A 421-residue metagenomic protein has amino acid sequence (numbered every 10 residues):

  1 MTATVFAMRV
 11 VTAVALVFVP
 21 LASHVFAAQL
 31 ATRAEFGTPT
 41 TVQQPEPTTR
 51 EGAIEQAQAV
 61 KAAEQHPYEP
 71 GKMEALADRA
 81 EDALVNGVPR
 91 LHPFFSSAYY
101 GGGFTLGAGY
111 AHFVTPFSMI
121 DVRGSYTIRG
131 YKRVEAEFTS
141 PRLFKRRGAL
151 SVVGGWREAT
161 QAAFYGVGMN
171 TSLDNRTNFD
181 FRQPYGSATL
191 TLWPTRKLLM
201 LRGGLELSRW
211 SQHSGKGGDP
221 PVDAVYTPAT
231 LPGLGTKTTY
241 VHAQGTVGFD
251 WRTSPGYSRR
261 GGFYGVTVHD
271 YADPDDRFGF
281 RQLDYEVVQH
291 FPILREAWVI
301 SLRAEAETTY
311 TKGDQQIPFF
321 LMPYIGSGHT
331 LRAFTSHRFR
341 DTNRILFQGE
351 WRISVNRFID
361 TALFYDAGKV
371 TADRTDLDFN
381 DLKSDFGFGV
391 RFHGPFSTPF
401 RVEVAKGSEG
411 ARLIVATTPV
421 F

Functional and structural regions predicted by a protein language model:
A28-S151, R202, A229-R259, N343-I345 (+4 more regions): Outer-membrane beta-barrel initiation region
H92-P93, P221-N356, T361-F364, T371: C-terminal outer-membrane beta-barrel translocator/porin domains of Gram-negative envelope proteins and their
P93-S97, V122-Y126, L150-T160, Y165-M169 (+9 more regions): Transmembrane beta-barrel strands of outer-membrane/channel proteins
G107-G109, R133-E137, Q183-T189, M200 (+8 more regions): Membrane-embedded beta-strand positions in outer-membrane beta-barrel channels/transporters
H112-F113, S140-R142, L192-P194, F249-W251 (+6 more regions): Residue-level signature of outer-membrane beta-barrel architecture
E135-F138, A162-N170, H213-V222, S258-R260 (+4 more regions): Outer-membrane beta-barrel translocator domains and adjoining extracellular loop/strand segments of Gram-negative
G148-L192, A306-I325, F400, V404 (+1 more regions): Outer-membrane beta-barrel translocator/channel fold
F388-P395, G410-F421: Outer-membrane beta-barrel "beta-signal"
